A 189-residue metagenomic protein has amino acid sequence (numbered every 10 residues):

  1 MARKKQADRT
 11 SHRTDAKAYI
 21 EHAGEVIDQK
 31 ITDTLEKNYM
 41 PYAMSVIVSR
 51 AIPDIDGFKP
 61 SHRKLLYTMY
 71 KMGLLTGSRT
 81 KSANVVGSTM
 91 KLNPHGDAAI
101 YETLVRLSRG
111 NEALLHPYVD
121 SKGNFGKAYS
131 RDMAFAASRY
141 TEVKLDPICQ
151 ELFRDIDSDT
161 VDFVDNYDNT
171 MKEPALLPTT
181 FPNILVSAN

Functional and structural regions predicted by a protein language model:
M1-N189: Catalytic phosphate-handling regions of large nucleic-acid enzymes and associated NTPases
